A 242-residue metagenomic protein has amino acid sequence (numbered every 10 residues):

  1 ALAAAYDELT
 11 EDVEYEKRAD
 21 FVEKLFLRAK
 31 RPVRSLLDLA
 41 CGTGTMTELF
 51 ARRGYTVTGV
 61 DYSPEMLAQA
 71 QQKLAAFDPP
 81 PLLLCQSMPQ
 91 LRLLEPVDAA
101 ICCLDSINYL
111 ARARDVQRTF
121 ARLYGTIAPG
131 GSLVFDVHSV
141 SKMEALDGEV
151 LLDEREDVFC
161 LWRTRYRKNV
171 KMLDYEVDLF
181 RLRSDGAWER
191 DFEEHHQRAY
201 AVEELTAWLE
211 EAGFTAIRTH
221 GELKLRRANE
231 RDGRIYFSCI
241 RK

Functional and structural regions predicted by a protein language model:
A1-R34: Conserved class I S-adenosyl-L-methionine
L37, T45-Q90: Class I SAM-dependent methyltransferase SAM/SAH-binding core
A40: Conserved S-adenosyl-L-methionine
R92-A99: A short acidic, Gly/Pro-enriched loop at the edge of an enzyme's catalytic core that lines a small-molecule cofactor
C103-D105: Residues lining the SAM
Q117-P129: A short glycine-rich, Lys/Arg-flanked "PGG" loop and its adjoining helix->strand segment in the class I
V134-A207: SAM-dependent methyltransferase
R198-K242: C-terminal lobe and adjacent flexible extensions of AdoMet/dcAdoMet transferase-like proteins
